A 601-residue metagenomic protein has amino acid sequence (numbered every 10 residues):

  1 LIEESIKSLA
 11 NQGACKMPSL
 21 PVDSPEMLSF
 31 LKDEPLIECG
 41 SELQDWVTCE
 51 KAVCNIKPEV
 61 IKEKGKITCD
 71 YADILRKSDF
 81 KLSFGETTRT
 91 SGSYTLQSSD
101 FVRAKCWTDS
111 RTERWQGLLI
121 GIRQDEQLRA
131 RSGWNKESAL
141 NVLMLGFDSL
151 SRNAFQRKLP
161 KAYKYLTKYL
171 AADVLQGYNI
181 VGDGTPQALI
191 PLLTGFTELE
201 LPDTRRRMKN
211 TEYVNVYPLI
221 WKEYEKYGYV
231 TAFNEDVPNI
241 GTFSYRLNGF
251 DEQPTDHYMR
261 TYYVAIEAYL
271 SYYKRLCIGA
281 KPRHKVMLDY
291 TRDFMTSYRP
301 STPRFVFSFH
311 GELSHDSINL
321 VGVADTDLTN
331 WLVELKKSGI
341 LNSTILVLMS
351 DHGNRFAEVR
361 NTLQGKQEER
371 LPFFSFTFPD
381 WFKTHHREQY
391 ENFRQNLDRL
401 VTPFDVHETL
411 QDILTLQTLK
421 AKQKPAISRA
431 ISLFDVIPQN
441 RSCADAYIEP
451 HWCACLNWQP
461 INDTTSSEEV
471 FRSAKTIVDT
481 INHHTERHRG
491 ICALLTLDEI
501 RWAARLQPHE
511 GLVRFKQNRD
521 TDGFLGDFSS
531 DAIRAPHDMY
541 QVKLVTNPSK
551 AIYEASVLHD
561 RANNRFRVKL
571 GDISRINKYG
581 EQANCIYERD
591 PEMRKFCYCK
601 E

Functional and structural regions predicted by a protein language model:
L1-G133: Beta-strand-enriched, solvent-exposed domains that form extended recognition/catalytic surfaces
A14-K16, E38-G40, T48-N55, T68-D70 (+7 more regions): Sequence contexts marking disulfide-bonded cysteines in secreted/extracellular proteins
S99, D125-N319, E334, D412 (+1 more regions): Active-site-proximal alpha/beta segments of enzymes that process anionic O-linked groups
F155, R283-K366, P372-F373, L397-L416 (+4 more regions): C-terminal, well-structured subdomains that either form a transmembrane helix-short loop-helix hairpin in multi-pass
T185-E200, T362-Q417: Substrate-binding rim/cap in mid-to-C-terminal beta-strand-loop elements of soluble/periplasmic
D203-E212, K274-A280, E312-V321, V333-K336 (+4 more regions): Active-site rim elements
R246-P254, K337-Q389, F393, L419-E449: Histidine-centered active-site microenvironments of extracellular/periplasmic hydrolases and transferases
T415-E601: Phosphate/adenylate-binding glycine loop and adjacent helical scaffold
